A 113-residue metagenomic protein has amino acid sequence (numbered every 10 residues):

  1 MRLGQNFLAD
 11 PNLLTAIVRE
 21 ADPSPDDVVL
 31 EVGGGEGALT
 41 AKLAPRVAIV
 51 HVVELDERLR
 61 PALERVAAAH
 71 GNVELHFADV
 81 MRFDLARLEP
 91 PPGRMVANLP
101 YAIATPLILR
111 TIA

Functional and structural regions predicted by a protein language model:
M1-A113: Catalytic cores of RNA-modifying enzymes
